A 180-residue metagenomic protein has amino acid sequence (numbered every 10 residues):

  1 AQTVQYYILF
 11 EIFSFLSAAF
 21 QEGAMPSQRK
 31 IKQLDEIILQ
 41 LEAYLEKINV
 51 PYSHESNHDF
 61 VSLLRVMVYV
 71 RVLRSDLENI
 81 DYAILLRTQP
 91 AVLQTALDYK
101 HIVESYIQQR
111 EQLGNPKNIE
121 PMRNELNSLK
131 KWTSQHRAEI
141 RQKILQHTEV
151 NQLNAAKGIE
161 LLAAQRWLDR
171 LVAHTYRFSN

Functional and structural regions predicted by a protein language model:
A1-N180: Cytosolic, long alpha-helical scaffolding segments
